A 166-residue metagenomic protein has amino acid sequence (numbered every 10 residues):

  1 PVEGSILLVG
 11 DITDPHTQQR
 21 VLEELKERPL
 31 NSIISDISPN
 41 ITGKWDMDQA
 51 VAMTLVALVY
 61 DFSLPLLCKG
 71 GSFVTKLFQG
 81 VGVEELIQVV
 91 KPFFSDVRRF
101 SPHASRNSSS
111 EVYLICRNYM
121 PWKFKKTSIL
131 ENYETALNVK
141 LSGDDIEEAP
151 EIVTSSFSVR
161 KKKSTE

Functional and structural regions predicted by a protein language model:
P1-T42: S-adenosyl-L-methionine
L7, W45, Q49-F100: Conserved Class I SAM-dependent methyltransferase catalytic core
T13-D14, P39, Q79-G80, A104 (+1 more regions): Conserved beta-strand elements of beta-rich interaction domains across eukaryotes, especially beta-propellers
Q19-R20, E85-Q88, E111: Generic recognition of short, well-ordered alpha-helical segments
K44-D46, L86, S110, K126-T127: Short, well-ordered secondary-structure micro-motifs
S101-N107: Short proline/glycine-enriched turn/loop segments at secondary-structure junctions
N107-E166: SAM/dcSAM-binding transferase cores
